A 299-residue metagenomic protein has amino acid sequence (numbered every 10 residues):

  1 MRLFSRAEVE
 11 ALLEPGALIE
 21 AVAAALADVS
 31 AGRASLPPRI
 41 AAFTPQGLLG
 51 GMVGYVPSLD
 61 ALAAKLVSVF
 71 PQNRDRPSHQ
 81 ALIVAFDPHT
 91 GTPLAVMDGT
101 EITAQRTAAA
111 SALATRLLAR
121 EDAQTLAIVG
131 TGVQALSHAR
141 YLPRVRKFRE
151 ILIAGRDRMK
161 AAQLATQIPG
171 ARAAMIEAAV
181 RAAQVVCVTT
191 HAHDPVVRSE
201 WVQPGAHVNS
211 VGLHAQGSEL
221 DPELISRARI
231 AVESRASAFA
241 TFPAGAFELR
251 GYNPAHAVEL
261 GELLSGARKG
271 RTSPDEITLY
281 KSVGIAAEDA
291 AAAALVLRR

Functional and structural regions predicted by a protein language model:
M1-I102, A112, D122, A287-A290 (+1 more regions): N-terminal ligand-binding/catalytic initiation module
L118-T125, K147, Q203-P204: Short helix-loop-beta connector
L126-A127, T278: Conserved beta-strand elements of the Class I
G130-G132: Glycine-rich Rossmann-fold phosphate-binding loop(s) that bind the pyrophosphate of adenine dinucleotide cofactors
A135-L136: N-terminal Rossmann-fold NAD(P) dinucleotide-binding loop
R144-Q167: NAD(P)-binding Rossmann-fold cofactor-contacting core
P169-G251: Rossmann-like adenosine-cofactor binding region
G217-R299: Adenosine-phosphate binding glycine-rich loop
